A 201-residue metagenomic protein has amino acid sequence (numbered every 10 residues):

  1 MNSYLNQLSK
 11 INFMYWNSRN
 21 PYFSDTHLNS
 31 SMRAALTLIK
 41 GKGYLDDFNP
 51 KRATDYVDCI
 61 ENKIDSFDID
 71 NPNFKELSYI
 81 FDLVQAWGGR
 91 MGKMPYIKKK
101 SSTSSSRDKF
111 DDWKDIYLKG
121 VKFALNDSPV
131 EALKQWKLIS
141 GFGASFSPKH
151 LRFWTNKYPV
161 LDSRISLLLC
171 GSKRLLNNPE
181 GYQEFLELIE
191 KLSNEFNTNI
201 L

Functional and structural regions predicted by a protein language model:
M1-D58, K157-L201: C-terminal accessory module of base-excision DNA glycosylases/AP lyases that mediates lesion recognition and DNA
L38, K42-F67, S78, D82-P95 (+1 more regions): A basic- and aromatic-enriched beta-loop-alpha substructure that forms the phosphate/nucleotide- and DNA/RNA-contacting
P50-N71, K122-Q135, L188-K191, E195: Short amphipathic alpha-helical segments and their helix-coil junctions
D70-F142: Helix-hairpin-helix/helix-loop-helix acidic hairpins
V84-M91, H150-T155, L169, L192-F196: Generic structural signal for hydrophobic core residues of well-folded globular domains
F123, D127, N156, E180: A short glycine-/small-residue-rich loop at the edge of a beta-strand within enzyme catalytic domains
P129-G171: Catalytic DNA-binding helix-loop module of base-excision-repair DNA glycosylases/AP lyases
